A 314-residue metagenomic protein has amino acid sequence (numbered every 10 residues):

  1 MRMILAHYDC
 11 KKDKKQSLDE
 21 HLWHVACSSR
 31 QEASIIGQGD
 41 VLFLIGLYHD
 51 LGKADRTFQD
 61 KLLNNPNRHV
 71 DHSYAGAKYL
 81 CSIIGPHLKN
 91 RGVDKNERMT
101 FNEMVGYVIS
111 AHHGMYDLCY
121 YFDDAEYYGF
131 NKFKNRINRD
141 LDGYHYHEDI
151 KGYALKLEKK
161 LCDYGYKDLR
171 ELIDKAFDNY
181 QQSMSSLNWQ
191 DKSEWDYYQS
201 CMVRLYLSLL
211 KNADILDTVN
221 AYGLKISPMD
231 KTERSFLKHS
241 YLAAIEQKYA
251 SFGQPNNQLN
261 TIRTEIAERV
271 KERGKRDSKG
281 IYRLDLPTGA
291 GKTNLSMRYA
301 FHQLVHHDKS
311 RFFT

Functional and structural regions predicted by a protein language model:
R2-Q247: Accessory nucleic-acid engagement/destabilization modules that flank
H21, D40, G46, K248-D285: Conserved pre-motif I regulatory segment
H24, S28, E265-R269, L295-Y299: Well-ordered alpha-helical segments embedded in enzymatic catalytic cores
E32, I83, R273, Q303-L304: Hydrophobic helix-cap positions at the C-terminus of alpha-helices in RecA-like/P-loop ATPase nucleotide-binding cores
I36-G37, D277, H307-D308: A structural signal for short coil/turn segments at secondary-structure junctions
D277-Q303: Walker A/P-loop
Y299-T314: Conserved SF1/SF2 helicase motif Ia
